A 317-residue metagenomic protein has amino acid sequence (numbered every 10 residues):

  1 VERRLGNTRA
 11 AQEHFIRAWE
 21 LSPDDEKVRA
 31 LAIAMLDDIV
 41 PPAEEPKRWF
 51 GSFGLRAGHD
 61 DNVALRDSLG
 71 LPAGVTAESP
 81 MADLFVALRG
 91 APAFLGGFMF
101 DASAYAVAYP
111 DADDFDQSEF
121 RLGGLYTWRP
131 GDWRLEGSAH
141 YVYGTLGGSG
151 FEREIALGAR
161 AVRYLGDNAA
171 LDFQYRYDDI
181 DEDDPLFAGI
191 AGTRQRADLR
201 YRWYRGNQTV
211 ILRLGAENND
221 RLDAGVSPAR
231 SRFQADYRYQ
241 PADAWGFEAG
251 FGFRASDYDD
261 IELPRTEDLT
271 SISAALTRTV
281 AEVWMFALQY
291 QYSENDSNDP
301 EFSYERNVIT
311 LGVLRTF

Functional and structural regions predicted by a protein language model:
V1-F317: Gram-negative and organellar
